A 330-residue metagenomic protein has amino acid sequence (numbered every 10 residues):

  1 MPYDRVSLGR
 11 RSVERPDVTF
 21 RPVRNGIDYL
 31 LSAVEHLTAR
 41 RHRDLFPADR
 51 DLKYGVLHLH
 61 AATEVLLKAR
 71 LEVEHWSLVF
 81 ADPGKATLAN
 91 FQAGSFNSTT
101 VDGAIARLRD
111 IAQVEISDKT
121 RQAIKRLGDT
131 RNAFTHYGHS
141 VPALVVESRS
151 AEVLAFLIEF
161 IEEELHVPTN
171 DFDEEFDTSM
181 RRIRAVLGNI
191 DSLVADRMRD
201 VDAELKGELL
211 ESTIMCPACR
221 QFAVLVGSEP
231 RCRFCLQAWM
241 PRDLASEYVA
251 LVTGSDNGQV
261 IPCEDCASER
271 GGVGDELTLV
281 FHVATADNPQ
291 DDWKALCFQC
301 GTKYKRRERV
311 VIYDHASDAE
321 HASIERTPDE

Functional and structural regions predicted by a protein language model:
M1-L57, E174-L210, F234-Q237: Charged alpha-helical initiation segments
G26, A33, R40, G55 (+4 more regions): Amphipathic alpha-helices that form helix-helix packing interfaces
A33-L45, V73-E74, F134, G138-V141: Secondary-structure edge/capping motif, primarily at the C-terminal ends of alpha-helices and the immediately following
L52-V73: Short, hydrophobic, well-ordered secondary-structure elements
L67-V79, H136, A143-E147, H166 (+1 more regions): Short, solvent-exposed secondary-structure capping/transition elements
H75-K119, I124: Flexible secondary-structure boundary motifs
S117-A143: Histidine-centered, metal-coordinating catalytic motifs and their short helical/loop contexts
Q122, V141-E330: Polyanionic, low-complexity intrinsically disordered segments
